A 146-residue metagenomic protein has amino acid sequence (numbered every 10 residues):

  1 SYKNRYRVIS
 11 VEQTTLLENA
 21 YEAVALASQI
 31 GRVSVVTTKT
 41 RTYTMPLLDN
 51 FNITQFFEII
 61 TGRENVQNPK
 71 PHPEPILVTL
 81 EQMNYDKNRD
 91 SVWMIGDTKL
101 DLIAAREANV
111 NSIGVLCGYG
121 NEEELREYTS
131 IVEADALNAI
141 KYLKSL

Functional and structural regions predicted by a protein language model:
N4-V35, R41-M45, P73: Short, acidic loop-to-helix structural element flanking the phosphoryl-transfer center in phosphate-processing enzymes
E22, T42-Y43, L100, G120 (+1 more regions): Short alpha-helical
I53-E58, D86-R89, E133: Conserved H-loop
T54-P69: A short, structured active-site edge motif that brings together acidic residues
K70-L102: Conserved Lys-Pro-Asp/Glu-containing loop-to-beta segment of HAD-superfamily phosphomonoesterases, centered on
M94-V132: Acidic, Mg2+-coordinating phosphoryl-transfer loop and its flanking beta/alpha structural elements, shared across
A139-L146: Short amphipathic alpha-helix with an adjacent loop that forms part of the alpha/beta core around
